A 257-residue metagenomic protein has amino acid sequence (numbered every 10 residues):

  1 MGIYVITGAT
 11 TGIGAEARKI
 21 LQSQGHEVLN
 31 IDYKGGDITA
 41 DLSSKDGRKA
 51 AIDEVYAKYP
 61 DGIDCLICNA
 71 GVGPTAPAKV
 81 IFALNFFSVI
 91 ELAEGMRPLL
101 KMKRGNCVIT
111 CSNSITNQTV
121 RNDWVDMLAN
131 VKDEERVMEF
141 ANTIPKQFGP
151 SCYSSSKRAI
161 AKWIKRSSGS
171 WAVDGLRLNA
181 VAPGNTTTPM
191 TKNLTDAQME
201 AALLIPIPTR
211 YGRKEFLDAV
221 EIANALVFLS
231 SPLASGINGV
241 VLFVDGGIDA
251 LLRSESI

Functional and structural regions predicted by a protein language model:
T7-T10, G14-K19: N-terminal Rossmann NAD(P)H-binding glycine-rich loop of SDR-like oxidoreductase domains
Y33-R48: Rossmann-fold cofactor-recognition segment
S43, G47, N69, V80-E91 (+1 more regions): Glycine-rich NAD(P)-binding loop of the Rossmann-fold in SDR/ketoreductase-type enzymes
I67, V108-T110, L178-V181, T191 (+2 more regions): Hydrophobic structural elements of the Rossmann-like NAD(P)H-binding subdomain that define the short-chain
N69-P74, L84, C111, G247: Conserved NAD(P)H cofactor-binding loop of Rossmann-fold oxidoreductase domains
G73-K79, K101-V173, N185-T188: Catalytic loop of short-chain dehydrogenase/reductase
E91, G149-Y153, R158-A161, A180 (+2 more regions): C-terminal helical subdomain
V120-V131, T186-Y211, L251-I257: A glycine/serine/threonine-rich, flexible loop-to-helix segment that serves as the NAD(P) cofactor-binding "lid"
